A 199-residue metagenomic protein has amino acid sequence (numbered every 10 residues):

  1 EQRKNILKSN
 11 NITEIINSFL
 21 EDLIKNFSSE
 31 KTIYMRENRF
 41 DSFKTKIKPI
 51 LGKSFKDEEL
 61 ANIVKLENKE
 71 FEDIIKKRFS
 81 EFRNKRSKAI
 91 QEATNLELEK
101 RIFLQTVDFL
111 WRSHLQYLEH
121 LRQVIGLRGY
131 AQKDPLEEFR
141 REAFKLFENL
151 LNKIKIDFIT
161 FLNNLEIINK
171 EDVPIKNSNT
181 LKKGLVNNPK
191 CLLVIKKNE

Functional and structural regions predicted by a protein language model:
E1-E199: Extended, charged helical/alpha-beta scaffold domains that provide interaction surfaces
